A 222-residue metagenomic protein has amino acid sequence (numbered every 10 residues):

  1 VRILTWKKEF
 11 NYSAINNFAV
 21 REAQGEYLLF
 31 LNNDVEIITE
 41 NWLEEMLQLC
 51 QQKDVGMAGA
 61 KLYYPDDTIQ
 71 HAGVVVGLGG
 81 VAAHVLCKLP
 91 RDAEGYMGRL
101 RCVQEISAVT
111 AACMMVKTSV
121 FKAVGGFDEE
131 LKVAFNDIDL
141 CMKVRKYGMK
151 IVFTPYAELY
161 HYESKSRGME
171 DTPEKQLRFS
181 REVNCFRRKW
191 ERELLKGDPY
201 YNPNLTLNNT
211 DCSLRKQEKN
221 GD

Functional and structural regions predicted by a protein language model:
K7-I15, V20-A23, I37-I38, V133-A134: A short, glycine-/small-residue-rich helix N-cap motif at loop->alpha-helix starts within glycosyltransferase
N11-I15, R21, G77-S119, A123: A recurrent flexible, glycine/aromatic-enriched loop bordering the glycosyltransferase active site that acts as
L28: Short aromatic/hydrophobic "clamp" motif used to bind/position activated sugar donors
L31-D34, D128: Active-site acidic Asp-centered loop
V35-G80: Conserved donor NDP-sugar-binding/catalytic core segment of glycosyltransferases
W42-M46, L100-G125, E129-Y160: A short, conserved alpha-helix in the catalytic core of glycosyltransferases
G56, D66, L78-E105, I151 (+1 more regions): C-terminal, non-catalytic tails of nucleotide-sugar-dependent glycosyltransferases
A58-K61, T154-P155, Y162: Short glycine/serine/threonine-enriched helix-capping/active-site loop that flanks the nucleotide-sugar donor pocket
